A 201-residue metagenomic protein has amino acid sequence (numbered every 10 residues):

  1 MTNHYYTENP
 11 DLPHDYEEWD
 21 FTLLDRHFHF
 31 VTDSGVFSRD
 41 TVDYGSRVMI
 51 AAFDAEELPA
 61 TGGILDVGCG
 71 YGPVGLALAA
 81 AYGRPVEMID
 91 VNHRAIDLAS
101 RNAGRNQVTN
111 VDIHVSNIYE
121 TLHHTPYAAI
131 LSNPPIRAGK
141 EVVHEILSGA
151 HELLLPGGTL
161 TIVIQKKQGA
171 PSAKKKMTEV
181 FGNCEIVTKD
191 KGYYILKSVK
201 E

Functional and structural regions predicted by a protein language model:
M1-D25, S34-R39: N-terminal auxiliary segments of SAM/dcSAM-dependent transferases
G45-S132: Conserved SAM/SAH cofactor-binding pocket of Class I
L78, G149-A150, M177: Class I S-adenosylmethionine-dependent transferase superfamily signal
S132-E141: Glycine-rich phosphate-binding "P-loop"
H144-P156: A short glycine-rich, Lys/Arg-flanked "PGG" loop and its adjoining helix->strand segment in the class I
G157-I164: Conserved beta-strand signature within the Rossmann-like core of class I S-adenosyl-L-methionine
Q165-V180: Conserved class I S-adenosyl-L-methionine
K189-E201: Core SAM-dependent methyltransferase catalytic element
